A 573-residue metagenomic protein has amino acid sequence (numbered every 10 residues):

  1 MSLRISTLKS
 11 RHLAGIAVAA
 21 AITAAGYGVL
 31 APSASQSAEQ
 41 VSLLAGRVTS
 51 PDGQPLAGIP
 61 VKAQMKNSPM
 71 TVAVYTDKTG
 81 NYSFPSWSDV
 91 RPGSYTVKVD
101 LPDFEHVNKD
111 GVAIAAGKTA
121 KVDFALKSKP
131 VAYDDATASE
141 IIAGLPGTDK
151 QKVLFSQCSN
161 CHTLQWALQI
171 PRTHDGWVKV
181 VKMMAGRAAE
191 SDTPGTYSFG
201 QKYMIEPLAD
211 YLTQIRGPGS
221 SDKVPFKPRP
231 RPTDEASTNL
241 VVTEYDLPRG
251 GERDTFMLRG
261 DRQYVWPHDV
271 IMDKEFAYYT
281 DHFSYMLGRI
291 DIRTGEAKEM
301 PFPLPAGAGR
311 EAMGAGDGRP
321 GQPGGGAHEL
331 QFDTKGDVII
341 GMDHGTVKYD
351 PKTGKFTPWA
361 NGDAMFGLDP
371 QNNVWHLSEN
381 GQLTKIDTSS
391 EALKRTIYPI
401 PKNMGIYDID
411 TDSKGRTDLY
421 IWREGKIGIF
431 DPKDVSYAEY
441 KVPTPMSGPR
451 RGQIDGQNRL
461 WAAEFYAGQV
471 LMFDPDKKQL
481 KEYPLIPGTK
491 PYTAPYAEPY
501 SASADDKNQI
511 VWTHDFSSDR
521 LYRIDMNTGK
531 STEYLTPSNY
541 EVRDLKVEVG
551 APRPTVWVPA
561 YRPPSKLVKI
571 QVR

Functional and structural regions predicted by a protein language model:
V41, A45-A57: Structural motif
K66-F84: Short, acidic Ser/Thr/Gly-rich low-complexity loop/linker segments typical of extracellular and cell-surface proteins
P69, R91-G111: A short, solvent-exposed loop/turn motif at the edges and junctions of modular extracellular/periplasmic domains
A113-A136: Extracellular beta-sheet/turn segments enriched in Thr/Pro/Gly and aliphatic residues
L154-Q165, L208: The canonical Cys-X-X-Cys-His
E252-K274, A306-K335, G362-N372, K402-G415 (+3 more regions): Beta-rich, blade/repeat-based domains predominating in secreted/periplasmic proteins but also intracellular
K274, Y278-F283, P323, D333 (+7 more regions): Conserved beta-strand positions in repeat-built beta-propeller and related beta-rich domains
T536-R573: Blade-level signature of beta-propeller repeat domains, shared across WD40, Kelch, NHL, RCC1 and BNR/Asp-box propellers
